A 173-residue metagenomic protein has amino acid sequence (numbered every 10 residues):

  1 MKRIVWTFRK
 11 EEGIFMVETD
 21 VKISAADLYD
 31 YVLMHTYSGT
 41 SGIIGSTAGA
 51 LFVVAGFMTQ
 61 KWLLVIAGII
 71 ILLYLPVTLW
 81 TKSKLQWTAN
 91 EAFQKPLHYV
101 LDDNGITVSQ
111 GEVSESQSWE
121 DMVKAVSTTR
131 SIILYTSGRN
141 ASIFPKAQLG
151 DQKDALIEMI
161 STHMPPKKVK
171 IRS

Functional and structural regions predicted by a protein language model:
K2-L51: N-terminal membrane-targeting/pre-transmembrane regions
I23-A25, D103, T129: Residue-level signal for tight coil/turn positions that link beta-strands
H35-E91: Alpha-helical transmembrane spans
V77-S116: Conserved beta-hairpin
I106-T107, E115-T129: Phosphoinositide-dependent membrane-docking surfaces
V113-S116, K124-A125, R139-S142, G150: Short, surface-exposed beta-strand-loop junctions and turns on beta-sheet-rich folds
R130-L134: Short aromatic-glycine-enriched beta-strand elements
Y135-S173: A membrane-cytosol interface segment of integral membrane proteins
